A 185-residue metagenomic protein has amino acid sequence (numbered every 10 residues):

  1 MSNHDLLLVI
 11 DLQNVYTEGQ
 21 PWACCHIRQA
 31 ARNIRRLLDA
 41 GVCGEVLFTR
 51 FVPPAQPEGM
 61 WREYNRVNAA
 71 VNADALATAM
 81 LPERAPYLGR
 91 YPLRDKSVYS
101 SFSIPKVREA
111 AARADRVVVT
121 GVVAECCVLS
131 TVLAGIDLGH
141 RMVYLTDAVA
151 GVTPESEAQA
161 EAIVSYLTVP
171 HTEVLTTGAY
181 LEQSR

Functional and structural regions predicted by a protein language model:
S2-L6, N33-A40, A69-R185: Active-site-adjacent betaalpha module
N3, Q20-V52: A short alpha/beta connector and helix-capping loop motif
L6-L12: N-terminal nucleotide-binding beta1-loop-alpha1 segment
Q13-G19: Short acidic, Gly/Ser-rich segments with clustered Asp/Glu that frequently serve as metal-coordination loops in enzyme
N14, P53, A150: Short, glycine/acidic-enriched loop or turn micro-motifs at the edges of active sites
T17, Q56, T153: Conserved protein kinase catalytic core
C24-I27, Y64-N65, G135-D137: Glycine-rich, phosphate-binding/catalytic loops in enzymes
C43-N68: Early exported N-terminus immediately downstream of N-terminal targeting peptides
